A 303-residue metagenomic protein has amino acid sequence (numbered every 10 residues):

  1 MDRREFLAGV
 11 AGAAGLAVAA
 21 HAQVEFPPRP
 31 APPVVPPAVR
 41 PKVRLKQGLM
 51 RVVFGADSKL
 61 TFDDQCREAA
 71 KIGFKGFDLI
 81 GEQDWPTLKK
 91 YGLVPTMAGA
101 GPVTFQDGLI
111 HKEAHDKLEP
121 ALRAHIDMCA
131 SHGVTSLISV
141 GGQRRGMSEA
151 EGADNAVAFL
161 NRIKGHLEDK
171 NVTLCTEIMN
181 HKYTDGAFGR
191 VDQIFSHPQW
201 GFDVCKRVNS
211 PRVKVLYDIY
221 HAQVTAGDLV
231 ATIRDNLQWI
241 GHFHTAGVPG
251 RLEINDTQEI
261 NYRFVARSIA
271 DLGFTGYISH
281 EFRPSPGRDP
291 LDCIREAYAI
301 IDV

Functional and structural regions predicted by a protein language model:
D2-A70, G133-T135, G186-A187, F195-Y217 (+1 more regions): Histidine-acidic metal/acid-base catalytic patches
A11-A17, V39, D107-K214, V224: Active-site acidic/histidine proton-transfer and metal-coordination neighborhood in alpha/beta enzyme cores
D64-D84: Catalytic domains of carbohydrate-active enzymes, especially glycoside hydrolases
G81-Y91, P102-Q106: Glycine-rich, proline-tolerant flexible connector loops at the mouths of alpha/beta enzymes
L88-K89, E149, D289-P290: Metal-dependent catalytic neighborhoods of phosphoester/phosphodiester hydrolases
